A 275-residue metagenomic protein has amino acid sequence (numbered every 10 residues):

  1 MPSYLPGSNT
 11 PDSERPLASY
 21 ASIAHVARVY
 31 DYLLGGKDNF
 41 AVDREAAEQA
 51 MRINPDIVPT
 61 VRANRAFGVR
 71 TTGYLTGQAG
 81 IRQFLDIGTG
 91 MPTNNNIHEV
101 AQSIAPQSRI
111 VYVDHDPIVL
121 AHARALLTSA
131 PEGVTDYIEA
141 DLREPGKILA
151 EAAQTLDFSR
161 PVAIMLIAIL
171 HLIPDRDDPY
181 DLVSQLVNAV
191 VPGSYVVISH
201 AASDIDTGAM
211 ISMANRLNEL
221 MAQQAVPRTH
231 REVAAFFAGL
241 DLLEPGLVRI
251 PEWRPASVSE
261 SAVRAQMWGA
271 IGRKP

Functional and structural regions predicted by a protein language model:
M1-A140, P145-G146, A150-F158, Q266: Rossmann-like AdoMet
V134-I138, V162-L166, L182-A201: Conserved beta-strand signature within the Rossmann-like core of class I S-adenosyl-L-methionine
L142-R143, A152-D181, L186: A short SAM/SAH-binding and catalytic strip from SAM-dependent methyltransferases
D157, V191, A238: Short conserved AdoMet
I169-L172, A201-I205: Short "lid" loop at the C-terminus of a central beta-strand within the Rossmann-like core of SAM-dependent
T207-A222: Short, glycine-/aromatic-enriched active-site segment of Class I SAM-dependent methyltransferases
Q224-L247: Short alpha-helix
G246-P275: Core SAM-dependent methyltransferase catalytic element
